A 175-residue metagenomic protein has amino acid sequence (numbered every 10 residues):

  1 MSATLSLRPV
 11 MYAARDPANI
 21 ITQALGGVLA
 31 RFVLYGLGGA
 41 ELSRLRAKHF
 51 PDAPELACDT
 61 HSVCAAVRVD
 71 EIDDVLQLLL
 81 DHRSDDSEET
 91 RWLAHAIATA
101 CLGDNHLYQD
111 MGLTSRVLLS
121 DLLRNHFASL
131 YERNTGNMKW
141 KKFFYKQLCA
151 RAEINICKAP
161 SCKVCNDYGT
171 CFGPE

Functional and structural regions predicted by a protein language model:
M1-F144: Hydrophobic, aromatic-lined core segments that form the binding pocket/scaffold for planar heteroaromatic ligands
H126-E175: Cys/His-clustered metal-coordination modules, chiefly Zn-binding fingers
